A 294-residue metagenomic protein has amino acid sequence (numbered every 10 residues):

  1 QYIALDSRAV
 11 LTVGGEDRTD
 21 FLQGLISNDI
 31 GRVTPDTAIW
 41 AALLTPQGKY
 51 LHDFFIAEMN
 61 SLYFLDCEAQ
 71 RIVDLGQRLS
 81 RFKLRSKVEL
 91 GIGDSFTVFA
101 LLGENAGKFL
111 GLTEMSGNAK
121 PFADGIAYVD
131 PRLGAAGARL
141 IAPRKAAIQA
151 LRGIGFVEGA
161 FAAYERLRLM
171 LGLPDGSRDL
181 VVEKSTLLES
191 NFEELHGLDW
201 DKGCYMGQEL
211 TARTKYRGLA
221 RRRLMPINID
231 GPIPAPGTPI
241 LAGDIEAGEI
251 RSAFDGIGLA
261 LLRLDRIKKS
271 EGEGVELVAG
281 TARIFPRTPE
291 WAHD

Functional and structural regions predicted by a protein language model:
Q1-D294: Basic, glycine/lysine-rich polyanion-binding surfaces/domains
